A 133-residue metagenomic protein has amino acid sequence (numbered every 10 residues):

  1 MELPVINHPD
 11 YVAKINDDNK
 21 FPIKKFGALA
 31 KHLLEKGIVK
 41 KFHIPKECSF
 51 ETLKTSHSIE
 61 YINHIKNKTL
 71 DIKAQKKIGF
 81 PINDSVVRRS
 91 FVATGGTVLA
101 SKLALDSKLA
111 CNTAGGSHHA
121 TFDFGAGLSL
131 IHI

Functional and structural regions predicted by a protein language model:
M1-H132: HDAC/HDAC-like amidohydrolase catalytic core signature
